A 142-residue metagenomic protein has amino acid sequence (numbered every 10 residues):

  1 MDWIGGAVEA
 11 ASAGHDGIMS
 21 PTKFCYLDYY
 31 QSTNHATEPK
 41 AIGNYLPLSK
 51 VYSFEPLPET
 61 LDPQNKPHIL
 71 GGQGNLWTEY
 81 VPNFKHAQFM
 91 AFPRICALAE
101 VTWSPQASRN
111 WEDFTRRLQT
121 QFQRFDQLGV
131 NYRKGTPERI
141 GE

Functional and structural regions predicted by a protein language model:
M1-E142: Substrate-binding groove of N-acetylhexosamine-processing glycoside hydrolases
